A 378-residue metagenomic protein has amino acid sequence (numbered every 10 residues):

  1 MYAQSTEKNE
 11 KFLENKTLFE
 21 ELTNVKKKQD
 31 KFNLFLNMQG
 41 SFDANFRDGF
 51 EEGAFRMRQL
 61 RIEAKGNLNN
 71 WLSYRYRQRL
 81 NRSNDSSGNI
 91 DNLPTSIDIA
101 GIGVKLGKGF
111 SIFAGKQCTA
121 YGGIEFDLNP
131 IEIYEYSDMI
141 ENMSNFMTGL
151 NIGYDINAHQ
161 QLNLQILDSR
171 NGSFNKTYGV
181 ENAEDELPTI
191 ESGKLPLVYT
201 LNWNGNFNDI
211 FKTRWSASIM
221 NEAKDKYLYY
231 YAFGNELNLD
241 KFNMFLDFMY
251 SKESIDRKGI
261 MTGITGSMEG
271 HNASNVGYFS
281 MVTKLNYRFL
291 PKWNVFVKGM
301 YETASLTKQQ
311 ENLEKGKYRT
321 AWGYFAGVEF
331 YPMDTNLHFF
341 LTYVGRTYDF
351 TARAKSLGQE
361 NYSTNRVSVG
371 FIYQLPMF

Functional and structural regions predicted by a protein language model:
Y2-K31: Sec-dependent signal peptide cleavage junction
A3, D127-P130, G179: Short, glycine/charged-enriched secondary-structure capping and boundary segments
T6-E10, S41, N45-F50, N89-I90 (+1 more regions): Outer-membrane beta-barrel pore domains
L22-A44, F50-G172, N204-F207: Outer membrane beta-barrel
M57, I62-G66, A100-V104, L150-Y154 (+5 more regions): Residues on the lipid-exposed face of transmembrane beta-strands in outer-membrane beta-barrel proteins
R58, S96, K108, F146 (+5 more regions): Exposed loop/turn and edge beta-strand positions of beta-sandwich/beta-sheet ligand-binding modules
E125-D127, N175-T177, K258: Short aromatic-enriched loop/helix-cap "lid" or pocket-rim segments at secondary-structure transitions that line
Q165, S169-Y229: Loop-centered beta-sheet repeat module
